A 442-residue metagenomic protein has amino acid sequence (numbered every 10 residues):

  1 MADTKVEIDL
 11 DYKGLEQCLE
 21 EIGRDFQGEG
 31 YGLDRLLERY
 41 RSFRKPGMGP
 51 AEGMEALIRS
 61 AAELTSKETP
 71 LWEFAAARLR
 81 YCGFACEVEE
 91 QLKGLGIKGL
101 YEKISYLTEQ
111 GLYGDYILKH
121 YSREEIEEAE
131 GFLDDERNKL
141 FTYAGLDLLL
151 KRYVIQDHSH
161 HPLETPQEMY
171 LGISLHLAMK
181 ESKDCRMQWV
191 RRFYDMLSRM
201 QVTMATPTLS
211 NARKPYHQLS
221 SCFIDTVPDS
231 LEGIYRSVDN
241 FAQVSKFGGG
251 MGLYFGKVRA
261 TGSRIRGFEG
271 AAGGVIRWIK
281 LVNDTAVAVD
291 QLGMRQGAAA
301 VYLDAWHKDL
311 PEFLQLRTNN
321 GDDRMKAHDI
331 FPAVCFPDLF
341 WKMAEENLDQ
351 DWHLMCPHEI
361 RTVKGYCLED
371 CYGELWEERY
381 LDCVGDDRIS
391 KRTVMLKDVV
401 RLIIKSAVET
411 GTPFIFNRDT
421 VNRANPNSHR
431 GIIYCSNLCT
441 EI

Functional and structural regions predicted by a protein language model:
M1-I442: Extended catalytic cores of very large enzyme megasubunits
